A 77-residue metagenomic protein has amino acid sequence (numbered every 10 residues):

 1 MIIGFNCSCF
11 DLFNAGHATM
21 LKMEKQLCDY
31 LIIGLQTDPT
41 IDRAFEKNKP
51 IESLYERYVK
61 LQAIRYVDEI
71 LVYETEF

Functional and structural regions predicted by a protein language model:
M1-F77: Nucleotidyltransferase catalytic core that binds NTPs
